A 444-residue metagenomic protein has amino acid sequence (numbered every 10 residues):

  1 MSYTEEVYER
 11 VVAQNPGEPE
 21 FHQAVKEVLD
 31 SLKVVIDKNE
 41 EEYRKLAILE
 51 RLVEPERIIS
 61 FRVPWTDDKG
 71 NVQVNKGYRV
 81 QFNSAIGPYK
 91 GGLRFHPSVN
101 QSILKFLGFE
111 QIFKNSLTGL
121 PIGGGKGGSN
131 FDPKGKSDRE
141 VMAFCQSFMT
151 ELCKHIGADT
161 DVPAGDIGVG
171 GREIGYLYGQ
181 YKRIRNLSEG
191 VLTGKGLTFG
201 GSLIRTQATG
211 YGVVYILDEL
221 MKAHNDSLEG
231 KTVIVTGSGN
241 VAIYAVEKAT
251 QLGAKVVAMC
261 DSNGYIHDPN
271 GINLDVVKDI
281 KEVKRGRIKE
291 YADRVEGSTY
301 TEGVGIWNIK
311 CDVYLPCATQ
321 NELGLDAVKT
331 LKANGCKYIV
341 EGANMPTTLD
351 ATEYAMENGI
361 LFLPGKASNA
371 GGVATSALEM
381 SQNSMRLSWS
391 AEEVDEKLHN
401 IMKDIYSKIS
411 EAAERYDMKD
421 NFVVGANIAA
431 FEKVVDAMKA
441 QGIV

Functional and structural regions predicted by a protein language model:
S2-A24, L220-M221, K332-V444: Adenosine-phosphate binding glycine-rich loop
P19-H22, K38-K45, G119, I156-G165 (+4 more regions): Flexible, glycine/charged-enriched surface loops at secondary-structure junctions
E41-N71: Structured beta-strand/loop patches that form or line metal/cofactor-binding pockets in enzymes
I59, P64-I122, K126, N130: Phosphate-interaction motifs
H96, N115-E229: Glycine/serine-rich phosphate-binding loop and adjoining beta1-alpha1 elements at the start of nucleotide-handling
T193-G196, G201-N308: Glycine-rich phosphate/diphosphate-binding loop of Rossmann-like nucleotide-binding domains
G264-F362, A367: Rossmann-like adenosine-cofactor binding region
